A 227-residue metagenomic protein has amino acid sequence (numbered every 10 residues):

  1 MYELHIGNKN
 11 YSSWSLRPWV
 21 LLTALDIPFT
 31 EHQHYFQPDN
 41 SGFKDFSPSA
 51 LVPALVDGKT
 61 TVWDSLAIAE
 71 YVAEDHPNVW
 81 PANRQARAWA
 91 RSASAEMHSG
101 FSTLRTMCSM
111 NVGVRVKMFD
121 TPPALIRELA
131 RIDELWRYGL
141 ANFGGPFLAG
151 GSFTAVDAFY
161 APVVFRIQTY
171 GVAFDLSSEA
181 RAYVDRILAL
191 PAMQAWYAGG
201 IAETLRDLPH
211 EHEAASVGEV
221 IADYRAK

Functional and structural regions predicted by a protein language model:
M1-R127, K227: GST-like domain detector, emphasizing the conserved glutathione-binding G-site in the N-terminal thioredoxin-like
Y2-H5, A54, A149, Q168-T169 (+1 more regions): A short, structure-level motif marking secondary-structure boundaries and short turns
W14, W63, W80, D133-W136 (+2 more regions): Tryptophan-centric aromatic hotspots in well-structured domains and transmembrane helices
F36-Q37, A182, A202-E203: Positions that flank functional sites
N40-S41, R186, R206-D207: Short Asp/Glu-rich motifs
M97, L190, E203-R206: A short structural micro-motif
F101-A192: GST-like fold's C-terminal all-alpha helical module
G200-K227: Acidic/histidine-enriched, glycine/proline-rich intrinsically disordered or flexible terminal extensions
